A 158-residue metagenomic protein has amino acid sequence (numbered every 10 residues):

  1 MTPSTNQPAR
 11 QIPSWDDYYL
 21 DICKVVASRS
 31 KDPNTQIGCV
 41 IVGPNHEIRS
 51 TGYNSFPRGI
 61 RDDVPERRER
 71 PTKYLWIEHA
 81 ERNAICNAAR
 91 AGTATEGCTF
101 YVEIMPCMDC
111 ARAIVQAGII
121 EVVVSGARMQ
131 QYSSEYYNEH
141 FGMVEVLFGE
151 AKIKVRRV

Functional and structural regions predicted by a protein language model:
M1-V158: Zinc-dependent deaminase catalytic domain
